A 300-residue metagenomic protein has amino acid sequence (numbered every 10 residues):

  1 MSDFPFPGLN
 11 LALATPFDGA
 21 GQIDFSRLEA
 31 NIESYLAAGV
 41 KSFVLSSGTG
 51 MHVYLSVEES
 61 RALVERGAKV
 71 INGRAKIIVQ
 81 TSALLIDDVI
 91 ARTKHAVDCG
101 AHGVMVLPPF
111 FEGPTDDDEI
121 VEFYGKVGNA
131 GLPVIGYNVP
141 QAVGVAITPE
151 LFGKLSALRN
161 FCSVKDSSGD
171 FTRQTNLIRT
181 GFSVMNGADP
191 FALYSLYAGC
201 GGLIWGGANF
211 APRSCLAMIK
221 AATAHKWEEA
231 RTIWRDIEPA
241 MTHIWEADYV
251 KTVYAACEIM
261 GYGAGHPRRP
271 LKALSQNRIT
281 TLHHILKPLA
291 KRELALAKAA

Functional and structural regions predicted by a protein language model:
S2-G144, L296: Active-site beta->alpha loop and helix N-cap motifs at the rims of alpha/beta catalytic domains
P5-P16, A38-G39, Y197-C200, I204-G207 (+1 more regions): C-terminal alpha-helical cap/extension of soluble enzyme domains
G19, F25, V57, P149 (+2 more regions): Alpha-helix N-capping/helix-start residues
L28, S60, V64, V89 (+4 more regions): A general structural signal for well-ordered alpha-helical segments in protein cores
A38, A62, R66-I71, H95 (+8 more regions): Alpha-helical structural signal in soluble globular domains
L55-E58, A91, D116-E119, I147-P149 (+3 more regions): Short secondary-structure transition/capping segments
L85, A188-D189, S275: Helix N-cap/beta->alpha junction signal
A130, Q141-W245: Catalytic alpha/beta core domains of metabolic enzymes, predominantly
